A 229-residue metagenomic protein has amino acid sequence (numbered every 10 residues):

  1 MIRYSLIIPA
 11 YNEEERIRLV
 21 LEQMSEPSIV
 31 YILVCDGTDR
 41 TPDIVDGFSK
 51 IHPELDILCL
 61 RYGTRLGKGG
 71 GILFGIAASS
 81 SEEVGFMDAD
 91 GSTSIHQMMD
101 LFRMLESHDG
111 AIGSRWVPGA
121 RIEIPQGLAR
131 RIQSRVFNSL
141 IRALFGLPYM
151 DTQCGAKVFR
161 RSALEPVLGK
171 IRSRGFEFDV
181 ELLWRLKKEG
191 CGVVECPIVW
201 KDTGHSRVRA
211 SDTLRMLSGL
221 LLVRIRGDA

Functional and structural regions predicted by a protein language model:
M1-Y4, P9, E15, S139 (+2 more regions): Hydrophobic helical membrane-anchoring modules
I2-S5, M24-L33, R40, D56-L58: Short loop->beta transition adjacent to catalytic acidic/histidine clusters or analogous donor-positioning motifs
A10, V34-D36, Y62: Conserved sequence signature across two-component system core domains
N12-E26: Short, well-formed alpha-helical segments that are part of the catalytic scaffolds of diverse glycosyltransferases
E13-R16, G37, K68, S94: Donor nucleotide-sugar binding loop of glycosyltransferases
C35-I44, G91: A conserved acidic beta->alpha catalytic loop
Y62-T64, K68-A78, E83, I95-F176 (+2 more regions): Acceptor/aglycone-binding surface of glycosyltransferases and processive sugar-polymer synthases
